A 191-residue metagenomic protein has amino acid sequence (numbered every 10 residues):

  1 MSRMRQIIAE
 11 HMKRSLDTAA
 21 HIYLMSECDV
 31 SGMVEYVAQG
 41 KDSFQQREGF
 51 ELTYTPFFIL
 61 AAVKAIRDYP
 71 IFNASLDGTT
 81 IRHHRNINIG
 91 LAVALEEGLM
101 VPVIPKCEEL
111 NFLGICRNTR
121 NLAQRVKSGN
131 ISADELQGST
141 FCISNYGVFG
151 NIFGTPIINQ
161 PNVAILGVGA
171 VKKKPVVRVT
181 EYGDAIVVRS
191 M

Functional and structural regions predicted by a protein language model:
M1-M191: C-terminal catalytic/motor cores of large multi-domain enzyme assemblies
